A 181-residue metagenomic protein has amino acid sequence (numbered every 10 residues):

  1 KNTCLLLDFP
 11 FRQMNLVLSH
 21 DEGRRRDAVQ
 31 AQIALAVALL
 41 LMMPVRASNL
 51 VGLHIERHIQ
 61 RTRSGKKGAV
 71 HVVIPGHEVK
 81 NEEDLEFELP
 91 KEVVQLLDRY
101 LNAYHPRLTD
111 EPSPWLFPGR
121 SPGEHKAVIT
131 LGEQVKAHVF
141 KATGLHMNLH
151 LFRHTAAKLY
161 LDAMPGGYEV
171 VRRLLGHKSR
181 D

Functional and structural regions predicted by a protein language model:
K1-L5, G65-V70, E111-S113: Short, charged hinge/linker segments at domain and secondary-structure junctions
N2-S48: Basic, Lys/Arg- and aromatic-enriched nucleic-acid-binding interface segment
D8-N15, S19, G52-L96: Conserved tyrosine-mediated DNA breakage-rejoining catalytic core shared by Y-recombinases
R26-Q30, E88, M147-N148: Short helix-capping and inter-helix turn/linker motifs at the boundaries of alpha-helical repeat units
A36, L50, F152-A163, V171-R172 (+1 more regions): Short, basic/aromatic-rich helical patch in the C-terminal catalytic core of site-specific tyrosine
R57, K66, E92, L131-A137 (+2 more regions): Active/binding-pocket-proximal capping segment
I59, L145-H146, P165-D181: Short, polar N-cap/turn motifs at the start of nucleic acid-interacting alpha helices
P90-L145, H150-L151: Active-site/catalytic core of tyrosine-dependent DNA strand-transfer enzymes
